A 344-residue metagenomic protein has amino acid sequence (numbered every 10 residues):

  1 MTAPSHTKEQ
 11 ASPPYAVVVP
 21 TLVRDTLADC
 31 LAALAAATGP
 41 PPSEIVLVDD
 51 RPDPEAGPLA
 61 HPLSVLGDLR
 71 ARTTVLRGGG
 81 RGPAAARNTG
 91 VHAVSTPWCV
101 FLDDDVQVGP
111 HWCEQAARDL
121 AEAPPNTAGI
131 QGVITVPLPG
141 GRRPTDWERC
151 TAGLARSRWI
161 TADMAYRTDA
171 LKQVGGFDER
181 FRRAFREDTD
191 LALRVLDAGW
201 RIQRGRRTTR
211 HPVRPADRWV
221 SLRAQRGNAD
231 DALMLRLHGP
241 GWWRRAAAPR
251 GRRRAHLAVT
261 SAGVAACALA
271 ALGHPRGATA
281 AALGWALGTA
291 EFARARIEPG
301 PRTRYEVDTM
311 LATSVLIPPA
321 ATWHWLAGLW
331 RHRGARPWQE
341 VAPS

Functional and structural regions predicted by a protein language model:
V19, P42-P54, T74-G78: Short beta-strand/loop segment that forms part of the nucleotide-sugar
V23-A37: Short, well-formed alpha-helical segments that are part of the catalytic scaffolds of diverse glycosyltransferases
A33, P40, D49-H61, D103-Q107: A conserved acidic beta->alpha catalytic loop
R77-V94, A162: Glycine-rich, basic loop-to-helix element that forms the pyrophosphate-binding segment of sugar-nucleotide handling
C99: Short aromatic/hydrophobic "clamp" motif used to bind/position activated sugar donors
H111-R142, P212: Conserved donor NDP-sugar-binding/catalytic core segment of glycosyltransferases
R183-L191: Acidic donor-binding loop at a coil-to-helix junction in glycosyltransferase catalytic cores that engages
Q203-P343: Active-site-adjacent helix/loop segment of glycosyltransferases that harbors family-specific signature motifs
